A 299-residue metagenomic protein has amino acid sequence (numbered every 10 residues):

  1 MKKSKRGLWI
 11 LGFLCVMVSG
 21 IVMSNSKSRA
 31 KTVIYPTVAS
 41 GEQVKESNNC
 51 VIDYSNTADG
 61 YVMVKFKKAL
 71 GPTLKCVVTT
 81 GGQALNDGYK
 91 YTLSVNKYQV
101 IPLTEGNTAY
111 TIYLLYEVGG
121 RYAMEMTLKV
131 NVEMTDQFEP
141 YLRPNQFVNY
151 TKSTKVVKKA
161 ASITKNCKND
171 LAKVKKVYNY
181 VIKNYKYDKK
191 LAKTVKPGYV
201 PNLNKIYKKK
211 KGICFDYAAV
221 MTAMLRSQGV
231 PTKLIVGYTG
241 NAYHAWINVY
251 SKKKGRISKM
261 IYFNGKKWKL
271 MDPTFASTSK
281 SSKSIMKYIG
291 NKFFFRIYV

Functional and structural regions predicted by a protein language model:
K2-N169, I257, F294-V299: N-terminal accessory/pre-domain segments preceding catalytic cores
A109-E133, N184-N204, C214: Short secondary-structure boundary segments
P144-K208, I257, N264-K266, M271-S277 (+1 more regions): Secondary-structure boundary elements
K173-V177, K210-L225: Active-site nucleophilic cysteine motif
K208-K210, L234: Active-site rim elements
D216-V299: Hydrophobic/aromatic-rich core segments of domains that either
